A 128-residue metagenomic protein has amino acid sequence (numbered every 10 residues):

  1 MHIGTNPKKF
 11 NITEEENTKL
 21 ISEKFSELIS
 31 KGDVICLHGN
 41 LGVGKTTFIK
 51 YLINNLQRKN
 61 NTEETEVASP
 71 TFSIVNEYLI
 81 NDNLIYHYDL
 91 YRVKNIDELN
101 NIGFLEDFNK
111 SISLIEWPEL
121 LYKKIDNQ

Functional and structural regions predicted by a protein language model:
H2-I3, L56-K59, E63-L84, L90-Q128: Helix-rich effector regions associated with P-loop NTPase G domains
H2-K24: N-terminal pre-Walker A segment at the start of P-loop NTPase domains
I35-L37: Hydrophobic anchor at the beta1->P-loop junction of P-loop NTPases
L41: The conserved Walker
K45: Conserved lysine of the Walker
